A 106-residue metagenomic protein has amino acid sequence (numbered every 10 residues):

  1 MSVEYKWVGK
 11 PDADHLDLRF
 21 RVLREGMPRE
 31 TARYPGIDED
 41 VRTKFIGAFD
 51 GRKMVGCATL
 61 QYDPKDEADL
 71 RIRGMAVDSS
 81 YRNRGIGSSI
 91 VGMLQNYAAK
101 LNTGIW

Functional and structural regions predicted by a protein language model:
S2-L16: A short beta-loop-alpha structural element at the N-terminal edge of CoA-dependent acyl/N-acetyltransferase catalytic
R19-G51: Active-site rim helix/loop that mediates acceptor-substrate recognition in acyltransferases
D40, P64-K65: Short, ordered beta-strand-loop transition motifs
T43, E67-D69, I105: A generic structural signal for beta-strand entry/edge sites
G47, K53-D63, D69-A76: Conserved beta-strand in the GNAT
Y81, G85-M93: Conserved acetyl-CoA pyrophosphate-binding loop and the N-cap/start of the following alpha-helix in GNAT-like
V91, A98-W106: Conserved GNAT acetyl-CoA-binding A-motif
